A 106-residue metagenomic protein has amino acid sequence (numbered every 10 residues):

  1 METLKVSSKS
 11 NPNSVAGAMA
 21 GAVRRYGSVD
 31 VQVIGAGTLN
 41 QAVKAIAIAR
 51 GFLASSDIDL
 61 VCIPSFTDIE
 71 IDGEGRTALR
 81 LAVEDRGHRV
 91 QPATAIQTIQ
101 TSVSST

Functional and structural regions predicted by a protein language model:
E2-G27, A42-I46, R50, L79 (+1 more regions): Conserved mixed alpha/beta catalytic, RNA-binding, or beta-rich assembly cores of soluble enzyme, regulatory
S10, I34-G37: Short beta->alpha linker loops
A36-L60: Short, hydrophobic/π-rich interface segment
D57-S105: C-terminal edge-of-domain segments
